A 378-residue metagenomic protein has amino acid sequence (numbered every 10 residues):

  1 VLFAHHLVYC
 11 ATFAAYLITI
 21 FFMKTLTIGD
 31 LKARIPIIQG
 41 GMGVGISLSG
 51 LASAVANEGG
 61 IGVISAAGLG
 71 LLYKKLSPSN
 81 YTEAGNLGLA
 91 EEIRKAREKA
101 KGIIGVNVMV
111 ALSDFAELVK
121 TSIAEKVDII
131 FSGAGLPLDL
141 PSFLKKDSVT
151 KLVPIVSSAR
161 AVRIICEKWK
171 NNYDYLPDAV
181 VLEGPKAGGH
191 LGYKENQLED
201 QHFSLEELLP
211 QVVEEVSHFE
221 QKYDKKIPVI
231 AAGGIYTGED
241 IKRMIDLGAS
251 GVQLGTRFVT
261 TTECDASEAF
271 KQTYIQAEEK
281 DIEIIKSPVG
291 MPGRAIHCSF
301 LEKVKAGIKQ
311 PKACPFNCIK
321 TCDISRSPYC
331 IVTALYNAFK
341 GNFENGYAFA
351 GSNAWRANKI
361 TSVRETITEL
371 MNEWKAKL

Functional and structural regions predicted by a protein language model:
V1-H6, L17-I20: Hydrophobic alpha-helical signal peptides and transmembrane signal-/tail-anchor segments that drive secretory-pathway
H5, S49-S53, T368: Short amphipathic alpha-helical segments
F22-K222: Active-site entrance/lid segments in N-terminal catalytic domains of soluble metabolic enzymes
I38, A187-I230, Y236-L378: Conserved active-site-proximal phosphate/metal-binding subdomains
